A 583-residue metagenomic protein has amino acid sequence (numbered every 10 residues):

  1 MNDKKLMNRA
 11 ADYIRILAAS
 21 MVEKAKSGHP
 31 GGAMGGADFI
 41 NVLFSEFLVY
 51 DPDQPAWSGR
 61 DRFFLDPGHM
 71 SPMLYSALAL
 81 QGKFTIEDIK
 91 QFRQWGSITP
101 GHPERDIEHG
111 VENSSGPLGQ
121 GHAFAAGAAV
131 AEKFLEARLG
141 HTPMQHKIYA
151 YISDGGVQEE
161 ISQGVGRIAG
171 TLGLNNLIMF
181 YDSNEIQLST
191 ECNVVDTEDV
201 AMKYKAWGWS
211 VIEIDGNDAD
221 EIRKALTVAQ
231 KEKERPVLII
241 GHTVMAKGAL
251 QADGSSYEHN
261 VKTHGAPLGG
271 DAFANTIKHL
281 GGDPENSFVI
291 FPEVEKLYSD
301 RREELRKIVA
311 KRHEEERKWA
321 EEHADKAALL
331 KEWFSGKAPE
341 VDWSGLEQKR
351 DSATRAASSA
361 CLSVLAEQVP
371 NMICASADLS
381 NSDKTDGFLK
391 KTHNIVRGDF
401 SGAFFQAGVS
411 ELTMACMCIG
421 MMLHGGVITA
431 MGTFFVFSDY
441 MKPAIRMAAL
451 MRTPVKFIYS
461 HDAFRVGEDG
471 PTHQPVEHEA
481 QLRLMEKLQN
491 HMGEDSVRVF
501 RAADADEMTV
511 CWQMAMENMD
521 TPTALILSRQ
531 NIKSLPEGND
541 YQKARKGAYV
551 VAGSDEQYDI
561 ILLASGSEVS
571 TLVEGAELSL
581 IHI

Functional and structural regions predicted by a protein language model:
M1-K147, E295-K296, R301-I526, N531-K533: Thiamine diphosphate
P52-D53, I107-L297, G470, H478 (+2 more regions): Glycine-rich ThDP/TPP pyrophosphate-binding loop and its adjacent helix/strand module within ThDP-dependent enzymes
